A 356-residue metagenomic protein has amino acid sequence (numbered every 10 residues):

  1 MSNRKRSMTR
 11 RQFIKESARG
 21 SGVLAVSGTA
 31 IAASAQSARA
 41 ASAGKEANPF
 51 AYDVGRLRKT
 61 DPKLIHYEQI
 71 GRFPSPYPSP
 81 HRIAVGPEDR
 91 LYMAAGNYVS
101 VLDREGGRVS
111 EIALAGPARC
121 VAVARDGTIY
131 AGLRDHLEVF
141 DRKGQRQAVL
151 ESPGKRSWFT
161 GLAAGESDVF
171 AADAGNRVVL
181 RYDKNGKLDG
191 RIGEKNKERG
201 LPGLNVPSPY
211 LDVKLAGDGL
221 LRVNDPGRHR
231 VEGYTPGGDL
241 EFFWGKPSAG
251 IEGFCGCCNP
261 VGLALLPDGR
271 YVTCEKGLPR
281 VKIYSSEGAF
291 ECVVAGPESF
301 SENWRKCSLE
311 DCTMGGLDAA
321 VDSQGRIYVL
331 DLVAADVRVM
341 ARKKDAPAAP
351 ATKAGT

Functional and structural regions predicted by a protein language model:
M1-E16: N-terminal secretory signal peptides
S17-A25: Sec-dependent signal peptide hydrophobic core
V26-A32: Hydrophobic h-region of N-terminal signal peptides that target proteins for export in Gram-negative bacteria
A32-A35, A40: Boundary at the C-terminal end of the N-terminal hydrophobic targeting segment
A41-T356: Eukaryotic scaffold repeat domains enriched in small/polar residues
